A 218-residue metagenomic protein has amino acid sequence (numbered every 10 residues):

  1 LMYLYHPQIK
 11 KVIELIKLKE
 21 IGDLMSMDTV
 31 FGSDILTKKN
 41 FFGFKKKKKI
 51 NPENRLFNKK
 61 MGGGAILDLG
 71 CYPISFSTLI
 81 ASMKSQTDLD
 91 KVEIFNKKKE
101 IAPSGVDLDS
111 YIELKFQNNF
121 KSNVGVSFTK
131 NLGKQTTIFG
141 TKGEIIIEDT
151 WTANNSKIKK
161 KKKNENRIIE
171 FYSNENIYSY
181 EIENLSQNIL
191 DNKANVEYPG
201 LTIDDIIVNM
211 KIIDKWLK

Functional and structural regions predicted by a protein language model:
L1-L4: Beta-strand-loop-alpha-helix segment that lines the small-molecule cofactor/substrate pocket of alpha/beta enzymes
H6-D90: Predominantly a Rossmann-like dinucleotide-binding segment in NAD(P)-dependent oxidoreductases
I9, P73-S77, S179-S186, M210-I213: A general structural signal for well-ordered alpha-helical segments in protein cores
I9-K11, T37-F42, G105-D107, T136 (+2 more regions): Short aromatic-enriched loop/helix-cap "lid" or pocket-rim segments at secondary-structure transitions that line
K60-L67, I168-N176: A short glycine-threonine-serine/GTX helix/turn-capping micro-motif
S75-A153, Y172, E183-A194: Contiguous beta-strand/loop segments that form the cofactor/metal-binding neighborhood of enzyme cores
Q117, N184-K218: C-terminal helix-rich "cap/oligomerization" subdomain common to oxidoreductases
Y172-E183, L201: Active-site loop of classical SDR/Rossmann-like NAD(P)-dependent oxidoreductases, centered on the catalytic Tyr-X3-Lys
